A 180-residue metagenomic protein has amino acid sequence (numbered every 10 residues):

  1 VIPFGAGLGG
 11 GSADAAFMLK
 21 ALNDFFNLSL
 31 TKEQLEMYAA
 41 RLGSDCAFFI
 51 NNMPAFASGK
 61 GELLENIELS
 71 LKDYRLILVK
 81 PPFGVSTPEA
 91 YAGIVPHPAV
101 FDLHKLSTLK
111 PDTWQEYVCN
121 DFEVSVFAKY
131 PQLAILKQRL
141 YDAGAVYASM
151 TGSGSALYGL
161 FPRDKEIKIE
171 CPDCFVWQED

Functional and structural regions predicted by a protein language model:
V1-G7, V146-A148: Short pre-catalytic strand/loop immediately N-terminal to key active-site residues, enriched for Gly-Thr
V1-I2, P54, S155: Positions that flank functional sites
A6-K32: DPxDG-like acidic metal-binding loop motif
G10-G11, M150-S155: Glycine-rich beta-strand-to-loop/alpha-helix junction loops that act as flexible
T31-R41, K168-E170: Short, well-structured alpha-helical segments that form the helix of a local strand-helix-strand
I50-Y147, P162-P172, W177-D180: Conserved, helical-rich catalytic subdomain that frames metal- and/or nucleotide-binding sites in enzyme alpha/beta
S155-F161: Short beta-strand->loop micro-motif that forms the acidic, two-metal-ion catalytic signature in nucleotide-processing
